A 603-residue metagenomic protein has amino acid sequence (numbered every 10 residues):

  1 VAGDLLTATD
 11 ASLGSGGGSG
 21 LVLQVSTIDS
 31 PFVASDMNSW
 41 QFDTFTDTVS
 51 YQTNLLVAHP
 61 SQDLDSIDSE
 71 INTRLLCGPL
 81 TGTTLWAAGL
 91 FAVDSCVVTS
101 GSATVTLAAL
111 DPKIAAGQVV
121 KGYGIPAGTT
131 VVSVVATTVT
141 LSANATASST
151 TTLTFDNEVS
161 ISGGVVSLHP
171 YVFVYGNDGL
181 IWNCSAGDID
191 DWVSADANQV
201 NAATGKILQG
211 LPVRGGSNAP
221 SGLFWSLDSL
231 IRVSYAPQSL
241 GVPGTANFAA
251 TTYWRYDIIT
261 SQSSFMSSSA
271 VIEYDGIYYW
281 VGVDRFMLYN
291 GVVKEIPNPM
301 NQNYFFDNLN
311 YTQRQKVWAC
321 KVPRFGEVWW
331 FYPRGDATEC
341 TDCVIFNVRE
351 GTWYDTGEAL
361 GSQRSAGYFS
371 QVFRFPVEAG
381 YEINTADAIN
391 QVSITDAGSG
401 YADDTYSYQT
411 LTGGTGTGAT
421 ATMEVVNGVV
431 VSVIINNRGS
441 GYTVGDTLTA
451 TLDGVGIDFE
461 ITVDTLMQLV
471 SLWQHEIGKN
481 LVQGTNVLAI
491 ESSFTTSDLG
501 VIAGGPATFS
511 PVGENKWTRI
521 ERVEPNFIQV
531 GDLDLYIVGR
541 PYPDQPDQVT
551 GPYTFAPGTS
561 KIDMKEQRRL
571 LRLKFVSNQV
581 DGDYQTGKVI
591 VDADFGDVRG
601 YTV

Functional and structural regions predicted by a protein language model:
V1, F45, A108-K113, G128 (+2 more regions): Short, surface-exposed secondary-structure edge patches
V1, L5, S15, V22 (+3 more regions): Beta-sheet repeat architectures centered on beta-propellers
G3-L6, G16-L23, A386-T465: Conserved, function-critical positions that sit in or immediately flank catalytic and ligand-binding motifs
L5, A11-D94, D156-G163, L168 (+2 more regions): Disordered, low-complexity "stalk" and linker segments at domain junctions of extracellular and cell-surface proteins
A11, G124-I125, T412-G416, D453-V455 (+1 more regions): Change "in extracellular beta-sheet-rich domains … of secreted and cell-surface proteins" to "in beta-sheet-rich domains
S26-Q41, I71-L90, E158-K316, G357-A359: Beta-propeller and closely related beta-pinwheel folds
S102-L107, V135-N144, N390-I394, V429-N437: A generic structural motif
V139-F155: Short solvent-exposed strand/turn elements
